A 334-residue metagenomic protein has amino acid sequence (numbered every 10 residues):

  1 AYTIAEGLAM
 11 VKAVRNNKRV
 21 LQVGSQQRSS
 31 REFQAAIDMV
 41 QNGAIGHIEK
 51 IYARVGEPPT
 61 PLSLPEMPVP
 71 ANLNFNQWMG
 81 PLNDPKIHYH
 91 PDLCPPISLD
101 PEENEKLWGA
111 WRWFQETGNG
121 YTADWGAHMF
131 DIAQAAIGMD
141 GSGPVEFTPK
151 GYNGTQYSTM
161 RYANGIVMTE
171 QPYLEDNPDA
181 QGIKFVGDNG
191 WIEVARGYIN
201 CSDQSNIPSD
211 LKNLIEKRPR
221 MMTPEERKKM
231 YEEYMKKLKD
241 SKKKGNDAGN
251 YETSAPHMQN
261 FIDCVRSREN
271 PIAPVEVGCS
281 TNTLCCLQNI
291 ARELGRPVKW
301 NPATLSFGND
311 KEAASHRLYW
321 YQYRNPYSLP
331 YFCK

Functional and structural regions predicted by a protein language model:
A1-S29, G43: Beta-strand-loop-alpha-helix segment that lines the small-molecule cofactor/substrate pocket of alpha/beta enzymes
A13, A35-M39: Active-site Tyr-X1-5-Lys
N16-N17, N42, S267, L294: Charged, alpha-helical scaffolding/interaction elements associated with membrane systems
Q34-A35, H47, Y52-E276, N282-K334: Contiguous beta-strand/loop segments that form the cofactor/metal-binding neighborhood of enzyme cores
V40-G43, P70: Structural motif
